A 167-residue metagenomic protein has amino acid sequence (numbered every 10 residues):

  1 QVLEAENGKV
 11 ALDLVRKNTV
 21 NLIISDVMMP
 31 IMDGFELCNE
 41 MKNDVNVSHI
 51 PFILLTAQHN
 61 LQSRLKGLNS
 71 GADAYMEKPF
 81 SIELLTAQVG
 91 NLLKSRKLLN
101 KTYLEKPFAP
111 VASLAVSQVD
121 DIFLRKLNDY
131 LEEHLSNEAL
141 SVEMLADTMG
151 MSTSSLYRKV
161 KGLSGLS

Functional and structural regions predicted by a protein language model:
E4-L22: Acidic, metal-coordinating helix/loop segments flanking the phosphotransfer/catalytic sites of two-component signaling
M29: Receiver (REC) domain active-site loop signature in two-component systems and cognate sites in sensor histidine kinases
M76-K78: A Lys-centered signature of the CheY-like receiver
F80-V89, L93, K101: C-terminal output helix
V142-S167: Basic/polar phosphate-binding segments, predominantly the helix-turn-helix DNA-binding elements of transcriptional
